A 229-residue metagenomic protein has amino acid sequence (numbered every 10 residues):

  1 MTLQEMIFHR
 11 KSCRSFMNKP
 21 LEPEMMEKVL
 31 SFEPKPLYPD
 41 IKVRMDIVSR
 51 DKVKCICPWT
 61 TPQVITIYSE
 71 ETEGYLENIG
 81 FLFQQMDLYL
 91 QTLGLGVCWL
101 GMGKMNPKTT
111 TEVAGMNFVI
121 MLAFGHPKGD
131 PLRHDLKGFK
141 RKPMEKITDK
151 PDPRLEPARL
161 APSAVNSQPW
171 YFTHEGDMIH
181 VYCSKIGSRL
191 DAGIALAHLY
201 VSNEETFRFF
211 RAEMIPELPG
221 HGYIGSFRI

Functional and structural regions predicted by a protein language model:
M1-I229: Acidic, surface-exposed loops and disordered segments
